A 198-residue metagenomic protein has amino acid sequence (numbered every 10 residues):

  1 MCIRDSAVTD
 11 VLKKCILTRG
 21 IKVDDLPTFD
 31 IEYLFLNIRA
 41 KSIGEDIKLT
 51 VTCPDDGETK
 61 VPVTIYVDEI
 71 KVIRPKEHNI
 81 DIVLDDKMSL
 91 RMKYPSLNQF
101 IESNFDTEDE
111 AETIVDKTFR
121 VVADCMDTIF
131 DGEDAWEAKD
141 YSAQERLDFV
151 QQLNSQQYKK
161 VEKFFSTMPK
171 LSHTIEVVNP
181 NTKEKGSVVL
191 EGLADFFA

Functional and structural regions predicted by a protein language model:
M1-I3: Short, small-residue-biased leader/transition segments that mark boundaries at the very start of proteins
D5-T9, T28-I31, L97, V115 (+4 more regions): Alpha-helix initiation and N-capping motif
S6-I21, N79: Structured interface patches
D10-L17, E32-A40, R120-T128: Short, hydrophobic/amphipathic alpha-helical patches that form generic packing surfaces within helical domains
G20-S89, W136-A198: Charged interaction scaffolds used for protein-protein
R74-P75, V83-T118: Generalized protein targeting/export and membrane-interface segments
I114-Q152: Long, charge-rich alpha-helical interaction segments
